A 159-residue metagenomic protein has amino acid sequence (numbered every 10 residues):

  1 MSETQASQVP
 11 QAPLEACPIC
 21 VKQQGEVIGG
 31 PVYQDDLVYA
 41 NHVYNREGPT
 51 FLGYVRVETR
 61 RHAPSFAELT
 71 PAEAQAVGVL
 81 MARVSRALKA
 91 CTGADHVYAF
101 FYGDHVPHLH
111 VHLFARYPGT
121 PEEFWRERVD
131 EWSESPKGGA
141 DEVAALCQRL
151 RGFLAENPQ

Functional and structural regions predicted by a protein language model:
M1-Q159: HIT superfamily nucleotide-processing domains
